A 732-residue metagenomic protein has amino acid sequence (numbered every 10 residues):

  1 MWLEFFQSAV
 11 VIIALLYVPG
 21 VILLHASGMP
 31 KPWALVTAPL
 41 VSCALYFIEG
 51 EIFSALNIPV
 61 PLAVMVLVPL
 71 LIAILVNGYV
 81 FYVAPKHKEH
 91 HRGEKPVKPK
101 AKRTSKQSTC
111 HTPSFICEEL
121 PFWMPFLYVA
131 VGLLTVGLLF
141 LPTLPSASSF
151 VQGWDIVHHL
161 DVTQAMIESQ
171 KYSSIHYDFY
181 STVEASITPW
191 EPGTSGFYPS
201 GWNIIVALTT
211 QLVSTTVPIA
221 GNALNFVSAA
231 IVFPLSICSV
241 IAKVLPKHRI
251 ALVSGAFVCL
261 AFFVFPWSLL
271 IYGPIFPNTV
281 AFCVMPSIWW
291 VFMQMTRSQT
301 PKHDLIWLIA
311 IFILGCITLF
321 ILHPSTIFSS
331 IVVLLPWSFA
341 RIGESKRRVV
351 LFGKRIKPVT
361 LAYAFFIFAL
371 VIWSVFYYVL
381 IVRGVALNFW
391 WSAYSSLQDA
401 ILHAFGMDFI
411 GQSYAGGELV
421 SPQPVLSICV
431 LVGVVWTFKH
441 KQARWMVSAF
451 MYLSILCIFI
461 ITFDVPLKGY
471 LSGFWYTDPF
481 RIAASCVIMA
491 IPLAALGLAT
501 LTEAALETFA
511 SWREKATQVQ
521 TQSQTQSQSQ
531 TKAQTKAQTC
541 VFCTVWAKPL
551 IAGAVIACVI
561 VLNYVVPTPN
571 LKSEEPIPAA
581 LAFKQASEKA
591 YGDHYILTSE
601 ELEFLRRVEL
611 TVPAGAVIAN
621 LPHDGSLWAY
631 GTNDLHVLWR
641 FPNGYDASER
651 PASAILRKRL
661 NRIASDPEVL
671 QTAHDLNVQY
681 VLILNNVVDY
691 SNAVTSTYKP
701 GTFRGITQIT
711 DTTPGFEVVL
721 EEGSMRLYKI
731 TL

Functional and structural regions predicted by a protein language model:
M1-W123: Membrane-embedded, hydrophobic transmembrane alpha-helices
W2, L45-I48, G137-L144, S169 (+6 more regions): Membrane-interface helix-loop junctions at the exits of transmembrane helices
W2-L3, W154-D155, Y272, F276 (+1 more regions): Transmembrane catalytic cores of multi-pass membrane glycosyltransferases and polysaccharide-assembly enzymes
L3-V10, A55-V64, S146-D155, S214 (+3 more regions): Membrane-helix boundary/interfacial segments in multi-pass membrane proteins
V11-Y17, K515, V519, T544 (+1 more regions): Extracytoplasmic
L133-C283, F583-L597: Active-site lumenal/periplasmic loops and adjacent helix-entry segments of GT-C-fold, multi-pass membrane
Q294-I317: Short hydrophobic alpha-helices at membrane interfaces in multi-pass membrane enzymes
S338-F339, Q423-V447, M451: Hydrophobic, aromatic-rich transmembrane alpha-helices and their immediate juxtamembrane boundary segments
